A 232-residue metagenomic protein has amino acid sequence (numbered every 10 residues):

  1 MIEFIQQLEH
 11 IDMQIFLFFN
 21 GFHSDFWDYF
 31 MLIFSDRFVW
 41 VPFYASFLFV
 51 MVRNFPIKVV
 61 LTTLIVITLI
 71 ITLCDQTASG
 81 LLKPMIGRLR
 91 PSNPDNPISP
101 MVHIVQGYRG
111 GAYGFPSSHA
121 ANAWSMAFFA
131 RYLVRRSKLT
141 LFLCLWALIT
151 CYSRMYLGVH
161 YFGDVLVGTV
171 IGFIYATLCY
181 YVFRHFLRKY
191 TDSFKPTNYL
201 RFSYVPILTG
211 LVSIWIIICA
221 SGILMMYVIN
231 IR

Functional and structural regions predicted by a protein language model:
M1-Y44, A78-Q106, V228-R232: N-terminal transmembrane-helix/juxtamembrane module of multi-pass inner/ER membrane proteins
F34-V50, I65, H119-N122, F142: Hydrophobic alpha-helical transmembrane segments
R37-W40, V59-T62, K138-L141, F162-G163: Short, aromatic-rich membrane-interface segments at the entry and exit of alpha-helical transmembrane domains
A45-V52, L148, V170: Hydrophobic transmembrane alpha-helices of multi-pass, membrane-embedded glycosylation machinery
F47, L73-L82, Y175-F183, L187: Alpha-helical membrane-inserting segments
L48-T77: Interfacial segments of alpha-helical transmembrane regions
N54-K58, L81, M85-R90, V134 (+2 more regions): Membrane-interfacial segments
H103-I231: Membrane-embedded catalytic cores of phosphoryl/pyrophosphoryl-handling enzymes
